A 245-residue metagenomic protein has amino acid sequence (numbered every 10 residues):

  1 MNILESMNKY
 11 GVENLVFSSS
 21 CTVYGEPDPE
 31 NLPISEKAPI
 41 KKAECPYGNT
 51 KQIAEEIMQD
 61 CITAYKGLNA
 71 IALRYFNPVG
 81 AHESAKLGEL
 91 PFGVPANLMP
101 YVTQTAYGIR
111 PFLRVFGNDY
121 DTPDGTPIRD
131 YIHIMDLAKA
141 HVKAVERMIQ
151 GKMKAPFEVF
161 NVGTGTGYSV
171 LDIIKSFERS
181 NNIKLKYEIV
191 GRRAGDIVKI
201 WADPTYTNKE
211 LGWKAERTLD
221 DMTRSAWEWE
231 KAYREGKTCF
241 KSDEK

Functional and structural regions predicted by a protein language model:
M1-E5, D136-K139: Conserved mid-core alpha-helix of short-chain dehydrogenase/reductase
M1-N2, K9, E13-N14, V23-N77 (+1 more regions): Catalytic helix-loop patch of NAD(P)-dependent Rossmann-fold dehydrogenases
E5-S6, Q59-D60, T103, Y107: Alpha-helical segments that scaffold the active site and NAD(P)H-binding pocket of short-chain dehydrogenase/reductase
L15-S19, I71-R74, D130, N161-V162: Structural signature of the Rossmann-like NAD(P)-dependent dehydrogenase/reductase core
S20-V23, P39, G80-E83, Y120 (+1 more regions): Active-site proximal helix/loop that lines the substrate pocket of Rossmann-like NAD(P)-dependent oxidoreductase domains
G25-P27, V79-E83, V170, D196-V198: A short beta-to-alpha transition loop/helix N-cap that caps and shapes the active-site region
D28-E30, H82-L87, P127-I128, I173-I174: Short aromatic-enriched loop/helix-cap "lid" or pocket-rim segments at secondary-structure transitions that line
L98-K245: C-terminal substrate-binding subdomain of Rossmann-fold SDR/epimerase-dehydratase oxidoreductases
